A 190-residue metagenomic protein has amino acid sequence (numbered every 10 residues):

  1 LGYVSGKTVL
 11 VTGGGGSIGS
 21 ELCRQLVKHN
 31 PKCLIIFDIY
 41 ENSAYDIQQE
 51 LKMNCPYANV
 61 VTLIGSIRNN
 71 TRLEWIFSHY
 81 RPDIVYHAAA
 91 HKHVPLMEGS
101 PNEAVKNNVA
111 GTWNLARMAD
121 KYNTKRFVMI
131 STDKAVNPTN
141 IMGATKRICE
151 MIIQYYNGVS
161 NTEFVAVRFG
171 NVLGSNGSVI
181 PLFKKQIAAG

Functional and structural regions predicted by a protein language model:
L1-T8, D120: Flexible, Lys/Arg-rich cytosolic regulatory linkers and terminal tails that connect or flank
V9-H29: N-terminal Rossmann NAD(P)H-binding glycine-rich loop of SDR-like oxidoreductase domains
P31-D46: Conserved glycine-rich Rossmann-like NAD(P)H-binding loop of the short-chain dehydrogenase/reductase
Y40, E50, D133: Residues in the short beta-alpha loop(s) of Rossmann-like NAD(P)-binding domains
Y40, R68, L73, A110 (+1 more regions): Adenine-nucleotide cofactor-binding loop residues
V61-I84, I180: Conserved Rossmann-fold cofactor-binding substructure of NAD(P)-dependent oxidoreductases
R81, H87, H91-E150, Y155-N157 (+1 more regions): Conserved Rossmann-fold NAD(P)-dependent oxidoreductase catalytic core, especially the SDR/UDP-sugar
R126, I152-A189: Conserved beta-loop-beta element that borders a ligand/cofactor-binding pocket
